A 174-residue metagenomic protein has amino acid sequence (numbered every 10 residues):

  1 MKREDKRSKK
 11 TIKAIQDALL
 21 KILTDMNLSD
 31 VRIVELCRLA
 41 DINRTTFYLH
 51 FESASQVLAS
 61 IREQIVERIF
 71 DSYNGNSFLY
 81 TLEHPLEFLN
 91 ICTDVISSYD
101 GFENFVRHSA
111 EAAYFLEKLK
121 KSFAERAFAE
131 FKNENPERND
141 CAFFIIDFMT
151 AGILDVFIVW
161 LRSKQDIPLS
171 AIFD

Functional and structural regions predicted by a protein language model:
M1-M26: Basic, helix-initiating cap at the start of DNA-binding domains
A18, H50, S60: Residues in the recognition helix of alpha-helical DNA-binding motifs
L20-L28, S72-N76, Y99-E103, N133 (+1 more regions): Basic, amphipathic alpha-helical hairpins
I22-Q56: Helix-turn-helix
R32-I33, I61-F70: Short, basic, alpha-helical segments at the C-terminal edge of helix-turn-helix-like DNA-binding modules
N74-N104: Hydrophobic alpha-helical connector segments
A110-N135, D140-A151: Amphipathic alpha-helical packing segments from all-alpha helical-bundle domains
D140-D174: Hydrophobic alpha-helical segments that form the core of small-molecule binding pockets and/or dimer interfaces
